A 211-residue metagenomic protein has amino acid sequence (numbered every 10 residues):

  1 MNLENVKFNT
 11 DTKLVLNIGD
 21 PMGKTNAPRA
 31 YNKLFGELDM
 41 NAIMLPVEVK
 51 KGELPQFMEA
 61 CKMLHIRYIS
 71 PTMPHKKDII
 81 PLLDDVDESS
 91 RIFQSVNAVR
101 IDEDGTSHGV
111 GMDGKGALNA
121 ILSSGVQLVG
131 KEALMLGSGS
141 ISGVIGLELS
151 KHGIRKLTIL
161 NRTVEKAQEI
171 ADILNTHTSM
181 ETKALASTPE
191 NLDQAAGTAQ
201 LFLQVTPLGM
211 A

Functional and structural regions predicted by a protein language model:
N2-S124: Phosphate/diphosphate ligand-binding glycine-rich loop within oxidoreductases
L14, I43, E132, R155-K156: Residues at the starts of beta-strands that form the adenosine-phosphate
G19, H108-G114, V126-I154, N161-K166: Glycine-rich adenosine-cofactor-binding loop
I69, A133, F202-L203: Receiver (REC) domain switch-region micro-motif
M73-D78, I141, P207-M210: Short glycine-rich anion-binding loops that position phosphate/pyrophosphate groups of nucleotides and phosphorylated
I170-E181: Short, conserved SAM-binding/catalytic segment of Class I S-adenosyl-L-methionine-dependent methyltransferases
M180-A211: Rossmann-like adenosine-cofactor binding region
